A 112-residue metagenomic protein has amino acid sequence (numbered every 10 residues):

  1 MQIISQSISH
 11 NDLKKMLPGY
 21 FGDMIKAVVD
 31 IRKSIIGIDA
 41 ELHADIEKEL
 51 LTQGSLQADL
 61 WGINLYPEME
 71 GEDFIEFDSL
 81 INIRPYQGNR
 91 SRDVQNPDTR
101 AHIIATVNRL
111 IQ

Functional and structural regions predicted by a protein language model:
I3: Active-site acidic/histidine clusters and adjacent loop/turn architecture that either coordinate catalytic ions
Q6-G22, L56-A58, G71-D73, R109-Q112: Intrinsically disordered, low-complexity acidic regions enriched in Pro/Ser/Thr
I8-E49: Negatively charged, low-complexity tracts enriched in Asp/Glu with abundant Ser/Thr
S9-L17, P85-N96: Short histidine-centered catalytic/ligand-binding loop motif
K26, A58, D98: Short, well-structured alpha-helical interface segments that form or flank functional binding sites
L42-G71: Amphipathic, interaction-prone secondary-structure segments
P67-D93: Intrinsically disordered, low-complexity regulatory segments enriched in Ser/Thr/Pro and charged residues
D93-Q112: Well-ordered alpha/beta subsegment
